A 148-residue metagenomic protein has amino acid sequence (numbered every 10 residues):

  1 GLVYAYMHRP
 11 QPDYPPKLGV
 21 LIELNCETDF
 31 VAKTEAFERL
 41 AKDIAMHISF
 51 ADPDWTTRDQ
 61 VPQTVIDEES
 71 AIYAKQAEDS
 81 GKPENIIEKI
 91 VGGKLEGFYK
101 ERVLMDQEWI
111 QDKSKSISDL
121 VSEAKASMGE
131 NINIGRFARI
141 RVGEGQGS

Functional and structural regions predicted by a protein language model:
G1-S148: N-terminal assembly/interaction segments in proteins that build large macromolecular machines
